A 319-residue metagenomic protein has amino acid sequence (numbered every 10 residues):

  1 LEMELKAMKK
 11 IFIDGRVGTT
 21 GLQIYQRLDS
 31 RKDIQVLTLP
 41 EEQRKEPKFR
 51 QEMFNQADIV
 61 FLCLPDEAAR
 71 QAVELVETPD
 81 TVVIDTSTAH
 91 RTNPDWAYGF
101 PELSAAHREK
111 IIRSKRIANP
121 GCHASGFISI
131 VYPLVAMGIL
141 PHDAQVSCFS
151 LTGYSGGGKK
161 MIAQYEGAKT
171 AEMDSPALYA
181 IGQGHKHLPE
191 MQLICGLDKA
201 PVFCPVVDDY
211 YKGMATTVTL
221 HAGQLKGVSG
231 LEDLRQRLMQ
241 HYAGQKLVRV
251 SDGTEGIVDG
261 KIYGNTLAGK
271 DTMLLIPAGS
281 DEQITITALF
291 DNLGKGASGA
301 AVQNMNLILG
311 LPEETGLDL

Functional and structural regions predicted by a protein language model:
E4-D174, Y179, A278-S280: N-terminal Rossmann-like NAD(P) cofactor-binding subdomain of oxidoreductases, focused on the glycine-rich
V17-Q51, C63, H142-Q145, F149-S150 (+1 more regions): C-terminal substrate-binding/catalytic lobe of Rossmann-fold NAD(P)-dependent oxidoreductases
Q23, R27, Q71, S129 (+5 more regions): Alpha-helical scaffold segments in soluble metabolic enzymes
L103-R108, R116, K159, G184-K186 (+3 more regions): Short capping/connector residues at structural and topological boundaries
G126, G230-D233, A297: Short amphipathic alpha-helical segments
P133-M137, H221, L307-L311: Active-site catalytic microenvironments for nucleophilic, acid-base chemistry
L140, L234, V302-N304: Bilobed periplasmic-binding protein/Venus flytrap-like ligand-binding cleft at the lobe interface of extracytoplasmic
T272-L319: NAD(P)-dependent Rossmann-like dehydrogenase/reductase catalytic/cofactor-binding core
